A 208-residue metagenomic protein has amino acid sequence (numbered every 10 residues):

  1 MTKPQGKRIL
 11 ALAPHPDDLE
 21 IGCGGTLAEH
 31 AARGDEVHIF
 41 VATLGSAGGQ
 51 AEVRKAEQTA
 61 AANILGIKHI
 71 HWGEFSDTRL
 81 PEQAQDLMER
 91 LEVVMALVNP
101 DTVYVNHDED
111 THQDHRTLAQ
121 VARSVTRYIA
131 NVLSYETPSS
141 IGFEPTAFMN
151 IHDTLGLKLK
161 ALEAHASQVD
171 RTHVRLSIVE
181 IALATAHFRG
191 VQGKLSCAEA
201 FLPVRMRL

Functional and structural regions predicted by a protein language model:
M1-K3, I129, T137-L208: The feature marks non-catalytic terminal segments
M1-N99, R127-Y128, L202-P203: Active-site rim/loop-helix segments in enzyme catalytic domains that contact anionic ligands
L19, S46-G48, T78, E109-H115 (+2 more regions): Active-site environment of divalent metal-dependent phosphoester hydrolases
G25, S76, E109, P138 (+1 more regions): Flexible, active-site-proximal loop/turn residues at the rims of small-molecule/cofactor binding pockets and catalytic
Q50-E52, Q113, H152: Active-site metal-coordination segments of metallo-dependent hydrolases
K55-Q58, M88, L118-A119, L155 (+2 more regions): A general structural signal for well-ordered alpha-helical segments in protein cores
L91-S134, S139: Active-site adenylate/phosphate-handling loop in enzymes that bind or generate adenylated species
